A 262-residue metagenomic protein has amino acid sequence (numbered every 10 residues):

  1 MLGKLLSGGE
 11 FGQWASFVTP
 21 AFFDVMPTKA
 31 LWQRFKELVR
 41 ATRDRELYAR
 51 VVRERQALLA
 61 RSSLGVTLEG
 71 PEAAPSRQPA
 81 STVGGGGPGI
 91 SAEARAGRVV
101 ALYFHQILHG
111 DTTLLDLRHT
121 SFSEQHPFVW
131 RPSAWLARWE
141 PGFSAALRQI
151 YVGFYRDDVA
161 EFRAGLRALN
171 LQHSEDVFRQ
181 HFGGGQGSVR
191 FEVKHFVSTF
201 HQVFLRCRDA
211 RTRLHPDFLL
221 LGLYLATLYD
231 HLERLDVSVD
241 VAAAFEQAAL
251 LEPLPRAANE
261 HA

Functional and structural regions predicted by a protein language model:
L2-A262: Helix-rich C-lobe and terminal helical cap/extension of kinase-like folds
